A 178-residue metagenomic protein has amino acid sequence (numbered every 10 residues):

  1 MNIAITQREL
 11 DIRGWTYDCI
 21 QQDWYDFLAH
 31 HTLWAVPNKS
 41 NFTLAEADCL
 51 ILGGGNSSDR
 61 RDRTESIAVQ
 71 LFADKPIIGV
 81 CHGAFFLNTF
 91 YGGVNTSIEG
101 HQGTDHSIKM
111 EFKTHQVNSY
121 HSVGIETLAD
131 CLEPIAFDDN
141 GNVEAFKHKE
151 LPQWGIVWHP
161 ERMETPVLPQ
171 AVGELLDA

Functional and structural regions predicted by a protein language model:
M1-K75, V80-H82, F90, H101-T104 (+5 more regions): N-terminal beta1-alpha1 cap of cysteine-dependent amidohydrolase-like domains
L87: Hydrophobic positions on the alpha-helical face of helix-turn-helix-like DNA-binding modules
Y91-T96: Post-Walker A helix-loop "phosphate-sensing" segment adjacent to the P-loop in P-loop NTPases
S97-S119, V123: An acidic, glycine-rich "communication" segment
Q116-V117, W154-W158: Active-site-proximal beta-strand elements of phosphoester/diester hydrolases
